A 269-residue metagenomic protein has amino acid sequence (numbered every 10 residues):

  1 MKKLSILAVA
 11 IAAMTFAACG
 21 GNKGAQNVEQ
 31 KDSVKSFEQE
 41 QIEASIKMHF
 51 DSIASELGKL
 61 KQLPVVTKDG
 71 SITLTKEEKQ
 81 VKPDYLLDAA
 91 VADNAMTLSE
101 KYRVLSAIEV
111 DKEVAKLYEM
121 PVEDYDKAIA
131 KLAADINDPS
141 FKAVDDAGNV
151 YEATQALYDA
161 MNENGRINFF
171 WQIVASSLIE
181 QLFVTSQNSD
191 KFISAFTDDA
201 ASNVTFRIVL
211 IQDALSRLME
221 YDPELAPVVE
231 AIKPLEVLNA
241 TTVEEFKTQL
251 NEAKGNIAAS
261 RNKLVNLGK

Functional and structural regions predicted by a protein language model:
M1-A8: Bacterial N-terminal signal peptides that target proteins for export
T15-A18: C-terminal motif of bacterial Sec signal peptides marking the signal peptidase cleavage site
G20-K23: Bacterial signal peptide processing site
Q26-A143: N-terminal Sec/ER secretory leader and immediately downstream segment of secreted/extracellular precursors
D93-E100, V104, E113, L117 (+4 more regions): Non-transmembrane, amphipathic alpha-helical segments
K112-E119, P139, M161, T185-I193 (+3 more regions): Secondary-structure edge/capping motif, primarily at the C-terminal ends of alpha-helices and the immediately following
A143-M219: Extended amphipathic alpha-helical interaction segments
A214-K269: A cross-kingdom marker for long, charged
